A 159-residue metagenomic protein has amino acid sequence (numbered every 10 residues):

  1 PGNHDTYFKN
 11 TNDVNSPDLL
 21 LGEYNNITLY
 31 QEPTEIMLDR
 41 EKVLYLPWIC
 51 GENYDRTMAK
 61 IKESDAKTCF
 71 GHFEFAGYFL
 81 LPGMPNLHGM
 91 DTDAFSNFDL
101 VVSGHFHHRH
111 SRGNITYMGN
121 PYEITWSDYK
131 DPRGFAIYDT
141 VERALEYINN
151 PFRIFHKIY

Functional and structural regions predicted by a protein language model:
P1-Y159: Extended recognition/assembly regions associated with phosphoester-bond processing machinery
